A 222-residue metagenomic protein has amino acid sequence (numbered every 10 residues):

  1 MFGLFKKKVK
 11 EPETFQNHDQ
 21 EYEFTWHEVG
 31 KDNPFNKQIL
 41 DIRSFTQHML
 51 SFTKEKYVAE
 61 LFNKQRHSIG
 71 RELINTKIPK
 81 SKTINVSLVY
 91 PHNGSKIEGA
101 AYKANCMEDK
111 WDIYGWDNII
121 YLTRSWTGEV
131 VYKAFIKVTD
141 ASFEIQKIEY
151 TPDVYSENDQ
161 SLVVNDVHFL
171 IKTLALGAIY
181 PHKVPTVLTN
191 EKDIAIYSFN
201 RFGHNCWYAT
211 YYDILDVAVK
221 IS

Functional and structural regions predicted by a protein language model:
M1-F52: Non-catalytic accessory regions used for complex assembly or targeting
F2-K7, H92-S95, A100-Y102, G115-D117 (+2 more regions): A structural signal for the main folded, soluble domain(s) of proteins
F24-W26, K37-I42, I113, A134 (+2 more regions): Generic structural hydrophobic/aromatic packing signal, biased to beta-strands
D32-D117, I196, R201, N205-S222: Negatively charged, low-complexity tracts enriched in Asp/Glu with abundant Ser/Thr
F45, E55, N118, T127 (+2 more regions): Generic structural motif
T83, E108-W111, V131, F143-K147: A broad structural signal for short, well-ordered beta-strand segments within beta-sheet-rich domains
I119-T139, K147-Y150: Canonical SH2 domain fold
S142-S222: Polybasic, proline/glycine-rich intrinsically disordered low-complexity segments
